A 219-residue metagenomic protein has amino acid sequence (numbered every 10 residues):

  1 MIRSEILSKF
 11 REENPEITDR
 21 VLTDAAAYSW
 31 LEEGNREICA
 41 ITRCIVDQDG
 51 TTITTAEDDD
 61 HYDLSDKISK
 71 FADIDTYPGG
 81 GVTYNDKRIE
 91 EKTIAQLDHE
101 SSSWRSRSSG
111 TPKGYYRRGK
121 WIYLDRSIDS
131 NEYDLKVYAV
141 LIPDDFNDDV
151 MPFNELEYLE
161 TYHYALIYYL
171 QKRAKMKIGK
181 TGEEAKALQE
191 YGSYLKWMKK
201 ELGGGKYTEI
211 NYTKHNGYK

Functional and structural regions predicted by a protein language model:
M1-K219: Glycine-enriched, solvent-exposed interface loops adjoining structured elements
